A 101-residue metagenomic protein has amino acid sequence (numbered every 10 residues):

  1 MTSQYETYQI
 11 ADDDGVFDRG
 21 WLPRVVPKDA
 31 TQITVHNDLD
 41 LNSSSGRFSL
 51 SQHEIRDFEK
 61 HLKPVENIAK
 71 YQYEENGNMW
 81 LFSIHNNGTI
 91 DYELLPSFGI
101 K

Functional and structural regions predicted by a protein language model:
M1-V16: Alpha-helical transmembrane signal-anchor/signal-peptide segments
S3, S43-S45, S49-S51, S83 (+1 more regions): Generic serine detector
D12-Y71: Mature extracytoplasmic domains of secretory-pathway proteins
H53-K101: Extracytoplasmic electrostatic interaction patches
